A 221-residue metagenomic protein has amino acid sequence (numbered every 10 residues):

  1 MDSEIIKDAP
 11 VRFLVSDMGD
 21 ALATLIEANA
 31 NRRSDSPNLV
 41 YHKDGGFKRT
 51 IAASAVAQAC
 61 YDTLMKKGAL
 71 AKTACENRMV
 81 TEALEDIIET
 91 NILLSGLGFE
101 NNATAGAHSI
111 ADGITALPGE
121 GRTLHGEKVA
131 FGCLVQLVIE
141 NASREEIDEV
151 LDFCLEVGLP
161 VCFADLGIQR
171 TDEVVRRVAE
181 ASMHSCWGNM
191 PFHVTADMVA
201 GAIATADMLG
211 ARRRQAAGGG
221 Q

Functional and structural regions predicted by a protein language model:
M1-A52: A glycine/threonine-rich phosphate-anchoring loop and its flanking beta-alpha core in nucleotide/phosphate-binding
V15, A57, L84-I87, V175 (+1 more regions): Hydrophobic packing residues in well-ordered alpha-helices of helical domains and bundles
L25, N29, L117, Q136-E140 (+2 more regions): Generic structural signal for hydrophobic core residues of well-folded globular domains
A28-S36, N101-N102, I139-E146, G210-R213: Short helix-capping/linker segments at secondary-structure and domain boundaries
V40-D152, E156: Active-site segments that bind and position negatively charged phosphate/pyrophosphate groups
A142-Q221: C-terminal charged capping/lid subdomain of soluble metabolic enzymes
